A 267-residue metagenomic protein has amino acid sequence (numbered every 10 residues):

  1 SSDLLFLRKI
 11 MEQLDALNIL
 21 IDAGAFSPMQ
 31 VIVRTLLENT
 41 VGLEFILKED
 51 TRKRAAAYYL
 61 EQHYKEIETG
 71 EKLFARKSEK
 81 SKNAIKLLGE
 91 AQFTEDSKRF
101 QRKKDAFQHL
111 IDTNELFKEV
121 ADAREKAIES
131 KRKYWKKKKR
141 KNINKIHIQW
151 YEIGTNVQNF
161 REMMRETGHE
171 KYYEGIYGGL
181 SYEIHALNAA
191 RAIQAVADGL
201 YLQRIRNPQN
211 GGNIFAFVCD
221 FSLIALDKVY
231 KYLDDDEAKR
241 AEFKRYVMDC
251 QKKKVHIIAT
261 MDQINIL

Functional and structural regions predicted by a protein language model:
F6-L7, H169: Inter-repeat boundary and helix-capping residues of tandem alpha-helical solenoids
L7-I46, E174-S181, C219-L226: Short, hydrophobic, well-ordered secondary-structure elements
A16, F26-K77: Long, hydrophobic, well-ordered secondary-structure blocks that form the structural core and pocket-lining surfaces
K53-L60, L200-L202, C219-S222: Short alpha-helical linear motifs
Y64-F215, A225-L267: Secondary-shell segments that build the walls of catalytic and ion/ligand-binding clefts
